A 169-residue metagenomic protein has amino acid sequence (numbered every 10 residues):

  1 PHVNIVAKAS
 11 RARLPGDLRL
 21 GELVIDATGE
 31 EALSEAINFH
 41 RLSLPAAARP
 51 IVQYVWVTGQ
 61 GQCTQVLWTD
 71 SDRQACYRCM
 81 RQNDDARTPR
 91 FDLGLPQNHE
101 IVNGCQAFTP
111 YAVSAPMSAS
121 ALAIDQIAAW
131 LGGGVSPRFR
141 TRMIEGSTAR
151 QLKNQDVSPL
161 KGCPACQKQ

Functional and structural regions predicted by a protein language model:
P1-R13: S-adenosyl-L-methionine
G16-L23, A27-Q169: Glycine-rich phosphate/adenylate-binding loop
